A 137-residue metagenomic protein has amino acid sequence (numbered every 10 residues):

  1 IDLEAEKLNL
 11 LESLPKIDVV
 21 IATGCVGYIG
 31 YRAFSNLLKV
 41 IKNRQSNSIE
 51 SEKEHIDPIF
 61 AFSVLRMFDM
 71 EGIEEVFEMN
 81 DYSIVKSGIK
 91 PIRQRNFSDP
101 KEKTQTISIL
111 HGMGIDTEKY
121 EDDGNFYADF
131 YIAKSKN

Functional and structural regions predicted by a protein language model:
I1-E12: S-adenosyl-L-methionine
I17-R32: A short SAM/SAH-binding and catalytic strip from SAM-dependent methyltransferases
G27, F60, V64-M70, K90-I92: Short "lid" loop at the C-terminus of a central beta-strand within the Rossmann-like core of SAM-dependent
I29-G30, I41-Q45, E54: Helix-to-beta-strand junctions that scaffold the AdoMet/dcAdoMet cofactor pocket in Class I SAM-dependent enzymes
N36-V40: Short, conserved SAM-binding segment of the class I
S46-M67: Conserved beta-strand signature within the Rossmann-like core of class I S-adenosyl-L-methionine
F68-D81: Short alpha-helix
I84-K136: Class I S-adenosyl-L-methionine
